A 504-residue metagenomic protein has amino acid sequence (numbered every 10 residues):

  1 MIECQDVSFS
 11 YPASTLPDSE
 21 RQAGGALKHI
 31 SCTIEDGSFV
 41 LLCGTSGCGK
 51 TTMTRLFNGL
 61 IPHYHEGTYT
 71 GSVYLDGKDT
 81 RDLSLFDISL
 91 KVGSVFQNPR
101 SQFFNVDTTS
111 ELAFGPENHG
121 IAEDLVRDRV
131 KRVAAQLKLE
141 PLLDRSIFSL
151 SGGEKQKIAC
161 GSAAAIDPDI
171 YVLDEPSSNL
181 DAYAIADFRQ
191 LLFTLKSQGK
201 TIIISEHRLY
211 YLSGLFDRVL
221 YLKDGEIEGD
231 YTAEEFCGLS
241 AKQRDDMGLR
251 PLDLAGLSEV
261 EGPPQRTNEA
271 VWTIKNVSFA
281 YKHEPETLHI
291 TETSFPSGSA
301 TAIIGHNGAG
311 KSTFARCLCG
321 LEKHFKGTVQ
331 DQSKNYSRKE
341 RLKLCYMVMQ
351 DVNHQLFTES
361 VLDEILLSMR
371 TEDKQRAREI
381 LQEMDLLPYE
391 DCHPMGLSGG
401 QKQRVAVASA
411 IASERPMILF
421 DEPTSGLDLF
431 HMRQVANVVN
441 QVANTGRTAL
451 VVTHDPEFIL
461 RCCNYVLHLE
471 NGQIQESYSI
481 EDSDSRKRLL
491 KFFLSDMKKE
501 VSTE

Functional and structural regions predicted by a protein language model:
N58, C319: Helix-to-loop junction immediately C-terminal to a conserved catalytic motif
S72-D87, T328-R341: ABC ATPase NBD Q-loop/coupling interface
L125-L142, K374-Y389: Conserved ABC ATPase "signature" region
S146-L150, E154, H393-L397, Q401: Conserved ABC ATPase signature
Y171-D174, I418-D421: Catalytic Walker B motif of ABC-type/P-loop ATPase nucleotide-binding domains
E206-H207, T453-H454: H-loop/switch region of ABC-family ATPase nucleotide-binding domains
E226-G248, Q473-M497: Conserved beta-strand-loop-alpha-helix hinge in the C-terminal portion of ABC ATPase nucleotide-binding domains
